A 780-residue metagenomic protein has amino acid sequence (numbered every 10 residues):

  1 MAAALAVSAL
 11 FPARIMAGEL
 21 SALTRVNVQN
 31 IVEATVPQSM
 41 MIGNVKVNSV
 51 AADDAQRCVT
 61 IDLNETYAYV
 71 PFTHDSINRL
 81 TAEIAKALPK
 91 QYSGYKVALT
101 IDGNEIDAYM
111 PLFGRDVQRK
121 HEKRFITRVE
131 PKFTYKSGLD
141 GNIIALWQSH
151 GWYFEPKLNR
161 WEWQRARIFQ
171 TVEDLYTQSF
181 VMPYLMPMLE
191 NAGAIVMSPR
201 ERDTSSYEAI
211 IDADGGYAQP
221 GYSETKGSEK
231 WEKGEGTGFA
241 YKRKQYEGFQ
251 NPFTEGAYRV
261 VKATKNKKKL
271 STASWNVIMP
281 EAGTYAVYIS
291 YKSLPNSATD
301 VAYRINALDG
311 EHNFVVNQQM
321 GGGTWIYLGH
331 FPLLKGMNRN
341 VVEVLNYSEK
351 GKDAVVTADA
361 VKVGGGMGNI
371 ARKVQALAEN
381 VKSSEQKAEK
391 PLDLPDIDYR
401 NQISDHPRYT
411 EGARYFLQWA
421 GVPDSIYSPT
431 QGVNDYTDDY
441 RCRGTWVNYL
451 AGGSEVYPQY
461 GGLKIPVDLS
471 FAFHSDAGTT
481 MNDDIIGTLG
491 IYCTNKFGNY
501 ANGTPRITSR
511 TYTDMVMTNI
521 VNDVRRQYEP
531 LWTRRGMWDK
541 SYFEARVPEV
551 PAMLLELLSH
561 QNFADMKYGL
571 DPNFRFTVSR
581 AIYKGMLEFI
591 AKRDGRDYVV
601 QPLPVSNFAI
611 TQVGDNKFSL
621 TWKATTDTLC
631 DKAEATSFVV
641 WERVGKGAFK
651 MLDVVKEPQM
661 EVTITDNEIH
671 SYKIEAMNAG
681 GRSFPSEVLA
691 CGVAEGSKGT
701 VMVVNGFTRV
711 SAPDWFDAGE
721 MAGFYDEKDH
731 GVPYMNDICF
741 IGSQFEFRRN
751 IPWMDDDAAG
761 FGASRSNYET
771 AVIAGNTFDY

Functional and structural regions predicted by a protein language model:
D62-E162, K350, A358-Q402, H406 (+3 more regions): Non-catalytic propeptide/linker segments at domain boundaries
W147, E389-Y399, T410-R506, W538-Q561: Active-site microenvironments of hydrolase-like enzyme catalytic domains
Y184-P187, A192, R200, E687-Y780: Aromatic-Pro/Gly-enriched surface loop or interdomain linker that acts as a lid/target-recognition segment
S271-P295: A short beta-strand element within beta-rich, extracytoplasmic domains of secreted/secretory-pathway proteins
A307-N338: Extracellular carbohydrate recognition and processing domains and analogous Trp-centered ligand-binding platforms
N338-V341, S348, A360, G364-G368 (+3 more regions): Active-site-adjacent mobile loop/cap segments within catalytic or ligand-binding domains
F589-K632, G681-G699: Pro/Thr/Ser/Gly-rich low-complexity, intrinsically disordered linker/stalk tracts
E661-R682: Beta-strand-rich modules
